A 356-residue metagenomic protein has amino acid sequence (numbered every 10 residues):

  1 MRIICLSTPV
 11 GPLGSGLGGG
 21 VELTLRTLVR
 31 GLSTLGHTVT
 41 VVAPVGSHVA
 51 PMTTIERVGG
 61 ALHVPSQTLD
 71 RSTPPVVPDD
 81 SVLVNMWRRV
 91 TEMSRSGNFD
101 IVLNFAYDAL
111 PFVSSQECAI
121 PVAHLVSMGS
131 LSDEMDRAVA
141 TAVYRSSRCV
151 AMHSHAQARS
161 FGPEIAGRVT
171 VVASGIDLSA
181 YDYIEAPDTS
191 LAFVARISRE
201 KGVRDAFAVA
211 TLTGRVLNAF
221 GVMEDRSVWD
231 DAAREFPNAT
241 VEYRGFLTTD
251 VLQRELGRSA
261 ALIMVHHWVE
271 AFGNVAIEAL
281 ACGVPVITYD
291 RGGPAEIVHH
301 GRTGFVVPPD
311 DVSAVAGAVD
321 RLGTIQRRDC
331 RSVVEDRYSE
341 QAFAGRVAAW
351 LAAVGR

Functional and structural regions predicted by a protein language model:
M1-R356: Catalytic cores of nucleotide-sugar-dependent glycosyltransferases that transfer UDP/GDP/TDP-activated
